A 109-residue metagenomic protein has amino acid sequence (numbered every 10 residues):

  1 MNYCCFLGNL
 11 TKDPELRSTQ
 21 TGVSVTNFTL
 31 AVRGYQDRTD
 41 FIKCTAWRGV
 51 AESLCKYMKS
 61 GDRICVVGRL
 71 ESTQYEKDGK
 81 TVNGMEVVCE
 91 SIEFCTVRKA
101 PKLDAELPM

Functional and structural regions predicted by a protein language model:
M1-Y3, P14-G22, D37-F41, E52 (+3 more regions): Acidic, gly/ser/pro-rich intrinsically disordered tails
C4-K12, L30, S60-E71, C89-I92: OB-fold and OB-like beta-barrel modules that bind single-stranded nucleic acids
T11-D13, V25, G49: A generic structural motif
N27-V32, K43-T45, E86-V88: Short, acidic/hydrophobic/Gly-rich beta-strand patch recurrent on exposed beta strands that often constitutes part
V32-Q36, K77: Short acidic, glycine-rich loop/turn motifs
W47-V82: Beta-rich strand-turn-strand
